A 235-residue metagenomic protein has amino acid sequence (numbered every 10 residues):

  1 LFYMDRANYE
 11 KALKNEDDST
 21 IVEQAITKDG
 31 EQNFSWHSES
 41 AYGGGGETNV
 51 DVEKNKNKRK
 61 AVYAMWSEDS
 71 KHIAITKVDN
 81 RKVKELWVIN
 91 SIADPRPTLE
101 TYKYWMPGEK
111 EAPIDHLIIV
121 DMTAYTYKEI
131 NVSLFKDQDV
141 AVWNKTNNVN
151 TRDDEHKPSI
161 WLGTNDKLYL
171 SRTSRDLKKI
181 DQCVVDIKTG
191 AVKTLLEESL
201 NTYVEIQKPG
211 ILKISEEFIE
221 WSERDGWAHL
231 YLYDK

Functional and structural regions predicted by a protein language model:
L1, E23, I73, L117-I119 (+3 more regions): Hydrophobic beta-strand positions in blades of beta-propellers and related beta-sheet-rich domains
F2-R6, M65, A74-D79, P107-E111 (+5 more regions): Beta-strand C-termini and the immediately following turn/loop, strongest in propeller blades
Y9-M65, I75-D137: Predominantly five- to eight-bladed beta-propeller fold
S38-E68, H116, N144-G163, Q207-E220: Signature of short aromatic-glycine-proline-rich micro-motifs recurring in repeat-based ectodomains
V52-E53, K128-I130, N147-V149, K193-E197: A short beta-strand motif characteristic of beta-propeller blades
D121-M122, K128-K136, N148-V149, E155-L170 (+1 more regions): Long hydrophobic segments that form regular secondary structure
M122-I130, V184-T194, L230-K235: Surface-exposed loop/turn elements that mediate protein-protein interactions on large endomembrane-trafficking
L196-Q207: Conserved blade-ending motifs and adjacent loop-strand segments that build the rim/top face of beta-propeller domains
